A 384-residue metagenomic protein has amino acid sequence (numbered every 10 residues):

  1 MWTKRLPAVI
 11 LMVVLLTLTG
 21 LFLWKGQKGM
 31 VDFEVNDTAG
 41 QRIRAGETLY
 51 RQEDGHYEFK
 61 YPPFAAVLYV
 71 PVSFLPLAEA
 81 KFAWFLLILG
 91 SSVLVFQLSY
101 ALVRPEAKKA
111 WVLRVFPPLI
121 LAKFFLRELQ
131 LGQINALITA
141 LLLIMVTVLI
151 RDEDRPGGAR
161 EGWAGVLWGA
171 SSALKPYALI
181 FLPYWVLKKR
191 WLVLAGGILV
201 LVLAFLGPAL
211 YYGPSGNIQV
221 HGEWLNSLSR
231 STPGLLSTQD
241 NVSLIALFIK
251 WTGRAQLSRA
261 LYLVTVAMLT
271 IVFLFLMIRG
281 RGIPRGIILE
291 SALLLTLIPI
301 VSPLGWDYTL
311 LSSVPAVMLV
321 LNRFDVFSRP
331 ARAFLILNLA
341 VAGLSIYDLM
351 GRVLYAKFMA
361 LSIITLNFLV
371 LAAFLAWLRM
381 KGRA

Functional and structural regions predicted by a protein language model:
M1-D154, E161-A164, K188-D307: Primarily membrane-embedded glycan-assembly and transfer machineries that use lipid-linked glycans
F74, W185, M318-L319, R323: Active-site catalytic microenvironments for nucleophilic, acid-base chemistry
P76, K175, S312: Short, conserved phosphate/pyrophosphate- and ester-handling motifs at nucleotide-, phospho-/glycolipid
R155-G157, R329: Short, Lys/Arg-rich cytosolic juxtamembrane segment immediately N-terminal
W168-W185, S302-T309: Transmembrane helices and adjacent periplasmic/lumenal helix-loop junctions of polyprenol-phosphate-dependent
W306-N322: Hydrophobic/aromatic-rich transmembrane helices and adjacent perimembrane loops
L321-A384: Aromatic-enriched
